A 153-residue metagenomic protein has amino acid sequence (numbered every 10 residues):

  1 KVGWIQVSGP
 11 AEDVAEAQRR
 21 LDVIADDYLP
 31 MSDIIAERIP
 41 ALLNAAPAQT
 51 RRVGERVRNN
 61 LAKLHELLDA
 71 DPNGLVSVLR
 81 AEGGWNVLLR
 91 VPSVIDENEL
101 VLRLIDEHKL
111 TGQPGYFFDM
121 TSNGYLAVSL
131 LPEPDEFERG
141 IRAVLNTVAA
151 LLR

Functional and structural regions predicted by a protein language model:
K1, G83-W85, G124-A127: Short amphipathic alpha-helical segments
K1-R58: Conserved core segment of the aminotransferase class I/II
Q6, L88-R90, S129-L131: Short hydrophobic/aromatic beta-strand micro-patches that form the beta-sheet surface supporting nucleotide- or nucleic
P40, E55-H65, S77-R90: Conserved glycine-rich beta-strand-loop-beta hairpin in the small C-terminal domain of fold type I
A41, K63-D71, R103, T147: Alpha-helical structural signal in soluble globular domains
A48, L68-V78, L152-R153: Surface-exposed helix-capping loop/turn segments at secondary-structure junctions
G74-V78, T111-Y116: A short linear hydrophobic-aromatic micro-motif
R103-G112, F118-R153: PLP-dependent enzyme catalytic core of the Aspartate aminotransferase-like
